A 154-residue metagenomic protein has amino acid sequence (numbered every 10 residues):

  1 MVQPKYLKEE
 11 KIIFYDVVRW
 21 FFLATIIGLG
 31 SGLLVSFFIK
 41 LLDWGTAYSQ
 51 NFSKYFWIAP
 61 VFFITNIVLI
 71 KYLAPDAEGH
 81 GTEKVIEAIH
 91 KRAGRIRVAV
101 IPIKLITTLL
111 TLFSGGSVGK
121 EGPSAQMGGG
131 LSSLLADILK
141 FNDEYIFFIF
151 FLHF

Functional and structural regions predicted by a protein language model:
M1-F154: Alpha-helical transmembrane segments and immediately membrane-proximal extracytoplasmic
